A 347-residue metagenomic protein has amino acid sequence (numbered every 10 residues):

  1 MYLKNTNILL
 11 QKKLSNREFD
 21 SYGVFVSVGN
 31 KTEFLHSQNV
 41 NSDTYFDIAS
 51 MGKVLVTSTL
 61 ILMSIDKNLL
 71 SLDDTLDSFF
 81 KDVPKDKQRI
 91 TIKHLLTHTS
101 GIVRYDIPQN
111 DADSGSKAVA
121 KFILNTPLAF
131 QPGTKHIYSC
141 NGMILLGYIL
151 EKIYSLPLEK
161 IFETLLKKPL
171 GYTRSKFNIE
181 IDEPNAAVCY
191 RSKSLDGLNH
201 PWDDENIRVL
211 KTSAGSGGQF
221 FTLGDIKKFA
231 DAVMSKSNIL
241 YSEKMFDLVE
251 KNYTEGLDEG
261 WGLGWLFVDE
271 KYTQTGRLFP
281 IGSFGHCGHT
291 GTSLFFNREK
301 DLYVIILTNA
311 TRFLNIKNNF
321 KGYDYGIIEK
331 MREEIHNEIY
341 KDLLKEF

Functional and structural regions predicted by a protein language model:
N7-S42, L72, T97, D106 (+4 more regions): A short, well-structured edge-of-sheet supersecondary motif
L10-L14, K251, F279-F284, G291: Short, P/G- and charge-enriched loop/turn segments at secondary-structure junctions
L10-Q11, V24, D47-D73, L146-E151 (+2 more regions): Active-site SXXK
F19, D86-G282: Short, surface-exposed loop or secondary-structure junction motifs that flank catalytic or metal-binding residues
D20, E250, E270-T273, L314-F347: Short, gly/Ser/Thr-rich active-site loops of penicillin-recognizing serine hydrolases
S71-D86: Short, glycine/proline-biased beta-turn/loop segments that scaffold the active-site neighborhood
S283, T290-Y303: Short, surface-exposed beta-strand/loop micro-motifs that present aromatic residues
D301-I316: Short, well-ordered beta-strand elements
